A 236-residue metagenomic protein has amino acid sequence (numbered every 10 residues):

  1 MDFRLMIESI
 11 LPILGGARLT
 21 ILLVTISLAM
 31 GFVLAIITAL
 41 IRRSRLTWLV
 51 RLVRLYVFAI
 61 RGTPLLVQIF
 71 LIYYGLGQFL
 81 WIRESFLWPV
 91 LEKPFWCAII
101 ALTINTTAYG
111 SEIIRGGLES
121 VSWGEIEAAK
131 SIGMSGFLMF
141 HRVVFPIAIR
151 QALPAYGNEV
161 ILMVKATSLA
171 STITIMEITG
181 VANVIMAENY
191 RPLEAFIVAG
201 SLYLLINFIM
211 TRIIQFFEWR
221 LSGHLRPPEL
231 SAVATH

Functional and structural regions predicted by a protein language model:
M1-H236: Transmembrane alpha-helices and adjacent helix-loop boundaries
